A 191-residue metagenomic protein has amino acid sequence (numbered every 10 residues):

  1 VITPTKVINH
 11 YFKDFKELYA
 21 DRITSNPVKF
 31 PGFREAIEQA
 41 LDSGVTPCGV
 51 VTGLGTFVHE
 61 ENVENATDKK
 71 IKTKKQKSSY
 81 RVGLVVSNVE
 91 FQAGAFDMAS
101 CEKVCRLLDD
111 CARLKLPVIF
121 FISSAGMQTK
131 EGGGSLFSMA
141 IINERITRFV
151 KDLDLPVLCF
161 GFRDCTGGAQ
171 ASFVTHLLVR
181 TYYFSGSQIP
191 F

Functional and structural regions predicted by a protein language model:
V1-V157, D164: Terminal-region recognition feature
A112-L114, F173-R180: Alpha-helix C-terminal capping segments
I122, G161, Y183-S185: Short beta-strand/turn micro-motifs composed of small residues that flank or help shape donor/cofactor-binding pockets
T166-F173, F191: Short glycine/serine/threonine-rich phosphate/pyrophosphate-binding segments that cradle anionic phosphate groups
H176-F191: Gly/Pro- and small hydrophobic-enriched strand-loop and loop-to-helix capping segments that sit at the rims
